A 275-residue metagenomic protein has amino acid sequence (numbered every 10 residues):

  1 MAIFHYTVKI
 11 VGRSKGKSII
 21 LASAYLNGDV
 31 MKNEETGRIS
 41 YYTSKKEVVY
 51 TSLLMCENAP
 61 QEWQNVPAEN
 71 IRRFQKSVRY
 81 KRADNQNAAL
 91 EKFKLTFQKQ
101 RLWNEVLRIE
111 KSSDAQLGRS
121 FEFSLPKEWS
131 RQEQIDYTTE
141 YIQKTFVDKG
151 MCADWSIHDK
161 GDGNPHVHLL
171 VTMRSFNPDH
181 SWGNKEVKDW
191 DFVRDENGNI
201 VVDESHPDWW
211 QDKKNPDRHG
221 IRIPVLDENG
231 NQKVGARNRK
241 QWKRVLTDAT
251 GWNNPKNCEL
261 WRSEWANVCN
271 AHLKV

Functional and structural regions predicted by a protein language model:
M1-V275: N-terminal nicking endonuclease/strand-transfer module with a His-rich metal-binding environment and a catalytic Tyr
